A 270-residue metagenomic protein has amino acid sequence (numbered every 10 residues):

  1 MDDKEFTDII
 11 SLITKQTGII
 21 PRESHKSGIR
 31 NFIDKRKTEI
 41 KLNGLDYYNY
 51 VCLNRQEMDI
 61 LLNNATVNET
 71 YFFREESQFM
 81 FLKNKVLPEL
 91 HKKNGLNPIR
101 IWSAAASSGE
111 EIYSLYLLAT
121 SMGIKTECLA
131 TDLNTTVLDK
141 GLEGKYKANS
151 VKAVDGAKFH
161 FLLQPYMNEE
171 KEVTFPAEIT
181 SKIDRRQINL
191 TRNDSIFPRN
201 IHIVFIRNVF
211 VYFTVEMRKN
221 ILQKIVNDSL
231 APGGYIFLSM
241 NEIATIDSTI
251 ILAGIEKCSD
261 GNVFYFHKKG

Functional and structural regions predicted by a protein language model:
M1-K92, H202-I203, L230: A short N-terminal interaction module
N84, P88, L117-S121, E143 (+1 more regions): Short, well-ordered alpha-helices that flank and scaffold nucleotide-derived cofactor binding pockets
L96-G109, L129: Conserved class I S-adenosyl-L-methionine
S108-G123: Conserved SAM-binding loop of SAM-dependent methyltransferases across substrates and taxa, primarily the Class I
T126-F205, V209-F213, M217, A244 (+1 more regions): Extended basic-aromatic, gly/pro-enriched interface segments that bind polyanionic ligands
I203, A253-G270: Core SAM-dependent methyltransferase catalytic element
K219-P232: A short glycine-rich, Lys/Arg-flanked "PGG" loop and its adjoining helix->strand segment in the class I
P232-M240: Conserved beta-strand signature within the Rossmann-like core of class I S-adenosyl-L-methionine
